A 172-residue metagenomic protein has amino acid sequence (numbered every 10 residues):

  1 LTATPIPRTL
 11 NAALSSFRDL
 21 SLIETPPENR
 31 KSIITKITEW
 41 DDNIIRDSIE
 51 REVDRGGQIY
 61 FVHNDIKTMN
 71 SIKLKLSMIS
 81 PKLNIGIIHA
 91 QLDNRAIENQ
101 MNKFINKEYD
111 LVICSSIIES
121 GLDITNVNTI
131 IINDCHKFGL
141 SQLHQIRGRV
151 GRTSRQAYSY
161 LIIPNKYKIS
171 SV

Functional and structural regions predicted by a protein language model:
L1-V172: Inter-lobe coupling/hinge segments of SF2-like helicase ATPases
